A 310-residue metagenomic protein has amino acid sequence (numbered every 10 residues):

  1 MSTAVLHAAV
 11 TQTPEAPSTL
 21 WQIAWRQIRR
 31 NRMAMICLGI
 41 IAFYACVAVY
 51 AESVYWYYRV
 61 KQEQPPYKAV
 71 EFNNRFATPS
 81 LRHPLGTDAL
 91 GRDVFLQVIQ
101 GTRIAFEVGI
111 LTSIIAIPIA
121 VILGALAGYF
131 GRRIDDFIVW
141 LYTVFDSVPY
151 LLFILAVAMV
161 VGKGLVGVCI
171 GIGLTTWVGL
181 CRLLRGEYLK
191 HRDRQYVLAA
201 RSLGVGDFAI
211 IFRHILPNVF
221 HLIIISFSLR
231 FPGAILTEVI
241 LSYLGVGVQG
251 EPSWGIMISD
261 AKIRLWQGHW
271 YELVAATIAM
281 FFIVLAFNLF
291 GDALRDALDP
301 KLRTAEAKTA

Functional and structural regions predicted by a protein language model:
M1-G39, A293-A310: Transmembrane alpha-helical segments of polytopic membrane transport and secretion proteins
S2, A24, G39, C46-V47 (+4 more regions): Cleavable Sec-type N-terminal signal peptides
L6-Q22, S80-F95, A127-F130, F208-F212: Short, membrane-interfacial amphipathic segments enriched in basic
Q12-E63, I138-L141, V219: N-terminal signal-anchor/first transmembrane alpha helix
W21, T78, F282-L285: Residue-level detector of transmembrane insertion/anchoring sites
V47-T87, Y243-E251: Hydrophobic alpha-helical transmembrane segments of membrane transport/permease proteins and related membrane-embedded
A89-A310: Alpha-helical transmembrane segments of integral membrane proteins, especially multi-pass inner/plasma-membrane
